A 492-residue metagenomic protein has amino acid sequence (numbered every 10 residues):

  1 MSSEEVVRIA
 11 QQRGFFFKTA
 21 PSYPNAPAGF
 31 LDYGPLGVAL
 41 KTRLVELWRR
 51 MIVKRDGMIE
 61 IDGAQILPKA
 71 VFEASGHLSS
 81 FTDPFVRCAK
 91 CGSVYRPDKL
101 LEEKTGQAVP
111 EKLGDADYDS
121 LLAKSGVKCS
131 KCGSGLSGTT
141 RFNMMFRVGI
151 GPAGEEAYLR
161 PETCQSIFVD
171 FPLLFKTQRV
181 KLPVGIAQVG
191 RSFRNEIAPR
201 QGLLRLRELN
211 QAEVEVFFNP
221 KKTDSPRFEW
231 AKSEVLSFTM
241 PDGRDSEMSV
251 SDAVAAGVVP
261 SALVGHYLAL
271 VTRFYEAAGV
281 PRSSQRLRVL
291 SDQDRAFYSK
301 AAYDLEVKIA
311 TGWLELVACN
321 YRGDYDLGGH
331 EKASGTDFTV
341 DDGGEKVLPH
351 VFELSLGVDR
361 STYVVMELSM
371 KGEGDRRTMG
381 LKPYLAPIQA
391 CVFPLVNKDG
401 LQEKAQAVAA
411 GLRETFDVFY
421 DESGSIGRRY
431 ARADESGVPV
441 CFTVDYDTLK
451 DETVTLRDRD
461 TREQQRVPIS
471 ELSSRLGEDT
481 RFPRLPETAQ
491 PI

Functional and structural regions predicted by a protein language model:
M1-I492: NTP/phosphate- and nucleic-acid-binding module
